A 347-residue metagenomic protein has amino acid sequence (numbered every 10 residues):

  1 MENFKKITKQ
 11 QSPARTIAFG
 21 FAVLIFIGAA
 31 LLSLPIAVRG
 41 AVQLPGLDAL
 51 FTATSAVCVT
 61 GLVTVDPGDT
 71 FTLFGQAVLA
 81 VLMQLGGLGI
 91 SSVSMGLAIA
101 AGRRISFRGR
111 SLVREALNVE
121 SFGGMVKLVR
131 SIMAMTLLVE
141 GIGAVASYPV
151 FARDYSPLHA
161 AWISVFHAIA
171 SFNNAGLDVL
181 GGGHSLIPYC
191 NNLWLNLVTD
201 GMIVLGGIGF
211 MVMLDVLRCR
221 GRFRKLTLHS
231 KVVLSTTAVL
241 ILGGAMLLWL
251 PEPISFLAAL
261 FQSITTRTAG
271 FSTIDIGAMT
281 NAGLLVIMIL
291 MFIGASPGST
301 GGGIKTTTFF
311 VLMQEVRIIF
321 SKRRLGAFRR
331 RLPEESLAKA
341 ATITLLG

Functional and structural regions predicted by a protein language model:
M1-G347: Membrane-proximal intracellular helices of multi-pass ion channels
